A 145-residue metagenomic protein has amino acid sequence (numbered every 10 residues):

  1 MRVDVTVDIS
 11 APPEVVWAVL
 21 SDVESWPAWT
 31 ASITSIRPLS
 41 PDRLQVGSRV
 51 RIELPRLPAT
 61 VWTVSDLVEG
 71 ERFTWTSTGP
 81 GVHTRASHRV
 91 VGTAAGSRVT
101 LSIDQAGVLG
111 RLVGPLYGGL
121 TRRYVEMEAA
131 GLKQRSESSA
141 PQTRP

Functional and structural regions predicted by a protein language model:
M1-P41, P145: Hydrophobic ligand-binding cavity/cleft-lining segments
R2-D4, P58-W62, V82-S87: Short, surface-exposed coil-to-beta transition loops
T6-S10, R37, E53, T63 (+1 more regions): Generic structural detector for well-ordered beta-strands
P13-E14, P41, D66-G70, R89-R98 (+1 more regions): A short, structured loop/turn motif at beta-sheet edges
R43-R51, L67-W75: Short, hydrophobic/aromatic-rich segments at coil-to-beta transitions
E53-R56, T60-V61, S65, T76: Helix-adjacent hinge/juxtasegments
T76-M127, L132-Q134, T143-P145: Beta-strand/loop substructures that line and gate deep hydrophobic ligand-binding cavities in soluble
